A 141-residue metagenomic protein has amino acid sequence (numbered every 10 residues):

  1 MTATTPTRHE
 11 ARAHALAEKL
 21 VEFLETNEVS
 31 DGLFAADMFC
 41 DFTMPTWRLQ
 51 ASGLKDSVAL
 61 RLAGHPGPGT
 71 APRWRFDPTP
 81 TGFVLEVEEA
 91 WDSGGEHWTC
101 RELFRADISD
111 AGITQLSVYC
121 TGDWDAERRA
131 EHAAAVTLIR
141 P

Functional and structural regions predicted by a protein language model:
M1-E28, G32-A36, A135-P141: Short, low-complexity N-terminal intrinsically disordered segments enriched in polar/charged residues
T2-T5, A59-P141: A beta-strand edge to alpha-helix "cap/lid" segment located at domain peripheries
H9-L20, D41-P45, A59-A63, Q115: Short, mixed-charge, low-aromatic patches
N27-T81: A solvent-exposed, acidic/Ser-Thr-rich amphipathic alpha-helical stretch
